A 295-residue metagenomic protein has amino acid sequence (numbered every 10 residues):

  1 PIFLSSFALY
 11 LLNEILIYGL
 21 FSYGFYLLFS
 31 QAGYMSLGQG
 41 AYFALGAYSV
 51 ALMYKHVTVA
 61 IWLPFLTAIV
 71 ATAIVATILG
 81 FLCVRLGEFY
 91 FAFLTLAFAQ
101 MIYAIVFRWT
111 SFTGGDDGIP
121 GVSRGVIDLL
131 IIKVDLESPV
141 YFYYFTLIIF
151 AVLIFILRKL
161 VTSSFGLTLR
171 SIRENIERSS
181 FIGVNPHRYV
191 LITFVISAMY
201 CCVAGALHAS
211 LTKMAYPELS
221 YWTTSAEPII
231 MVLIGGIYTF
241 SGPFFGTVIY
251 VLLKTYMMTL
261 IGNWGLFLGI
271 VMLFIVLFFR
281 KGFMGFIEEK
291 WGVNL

Functional and structural regions predicted by a protein language model:
S5-V57, F81-F91, T95, S171-I172 (+2 more regions): Single transmembrane alpha-helix segments in multi-pass membrane proteins
L11-L12, L16, A41, W62-V70 (+7 more regions): Hydrophobic alpha-helical transmembrane segments
Y18, A47-Y48, I69-A73, L96-M101 (+8 more regions): Residue-level recognition of pore/gate-forming positions within transmembrane alpha-helices of multi-pass
V57-Q100, F245-T247: Alpha-helical transmembrane segments within multi-pass membrane transporters and channels
L66, V190-F274, F278: Transmembrane alpha-helical segments in multi-pass inner-membrane proteins
F98-D135, K213, F286: Extracellular/periplasmic helix-loop junction at the C-terminal end of a transmembrane helix in multi-pass membrane
G118, I172-I176, S180-R188, M257-L295: Cytosolic-side transmembrane-helix boundaries in multi-pass membrane proteins
E137-Y216: Helix-loop-helix "hairpin" substructures at the membrane interface of multi-pass membrane proteins
